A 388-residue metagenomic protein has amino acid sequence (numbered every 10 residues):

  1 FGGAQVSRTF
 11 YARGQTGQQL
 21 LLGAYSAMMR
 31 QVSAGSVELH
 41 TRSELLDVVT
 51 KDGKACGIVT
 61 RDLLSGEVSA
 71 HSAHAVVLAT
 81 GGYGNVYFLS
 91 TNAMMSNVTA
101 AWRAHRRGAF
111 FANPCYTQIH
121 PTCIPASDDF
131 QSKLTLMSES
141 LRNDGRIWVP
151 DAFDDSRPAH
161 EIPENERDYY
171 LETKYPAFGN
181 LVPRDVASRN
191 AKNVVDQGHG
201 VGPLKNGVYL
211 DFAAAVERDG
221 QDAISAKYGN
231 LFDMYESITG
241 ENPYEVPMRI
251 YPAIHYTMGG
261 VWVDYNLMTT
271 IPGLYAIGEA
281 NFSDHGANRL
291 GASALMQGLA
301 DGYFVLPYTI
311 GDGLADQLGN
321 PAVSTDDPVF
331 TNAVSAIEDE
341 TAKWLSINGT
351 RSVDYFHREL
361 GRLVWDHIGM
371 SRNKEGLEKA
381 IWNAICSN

Functional and structural regions predicted by a protein language model:
F1-E67, A79, C123-L134: Conserved redox-cofactor binding core of oxidoreductases
F1-L21, G84-F88, V208-D222: Helix-loop-beta segment of a Rossmann-like dinucleotide-binding subdomain
G3-S7, K51, S138-V186, H199 (+4 more regions): Glycine- and aromatic-enriched mobile tails/lids
A34-R42, P114, K205, N242-R249 (+1 more regions): Flexible, glycine/charged-enriched surface loops at secondary-structure junctions
H40-T41, L46-R61, K227-N281, I381 (+1 more regions): A glycine-rich dinucleotide-binding beta-alpha-beta segment and adjacent secondary-structure elements that constitute
G66-A75, T270: Core beta-strand elements of the Rossmann-like FAD/NAD(P) dinucleotide-binding domain in flavoenzyme oxidoreductases
A75-F130, L134, H285-Y308: Glycine-rich loop(s) and the adjacent beta-strand/alpha-helix scaffold that form part
R103, F110-S237, Y308-G311: An anion/pyrophosphate-binding glycine-rich loop and adjacent beta-alpha core in soluble alpha-beta enzymes
